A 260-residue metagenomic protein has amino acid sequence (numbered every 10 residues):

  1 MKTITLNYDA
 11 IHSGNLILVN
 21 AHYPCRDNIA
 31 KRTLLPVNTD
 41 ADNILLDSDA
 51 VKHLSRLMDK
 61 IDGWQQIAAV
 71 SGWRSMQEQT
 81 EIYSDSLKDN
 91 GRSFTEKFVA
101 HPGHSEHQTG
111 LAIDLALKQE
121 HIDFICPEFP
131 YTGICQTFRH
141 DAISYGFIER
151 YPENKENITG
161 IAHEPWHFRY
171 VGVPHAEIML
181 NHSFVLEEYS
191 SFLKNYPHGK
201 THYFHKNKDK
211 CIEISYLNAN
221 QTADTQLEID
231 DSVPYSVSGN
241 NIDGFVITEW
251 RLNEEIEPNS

Functional and structural regions predicted by a protein language model:
M1-G72, M76-S260: Extracytoplasmic cell-surface/polysaccharide-interacting catalytic and binding patches
